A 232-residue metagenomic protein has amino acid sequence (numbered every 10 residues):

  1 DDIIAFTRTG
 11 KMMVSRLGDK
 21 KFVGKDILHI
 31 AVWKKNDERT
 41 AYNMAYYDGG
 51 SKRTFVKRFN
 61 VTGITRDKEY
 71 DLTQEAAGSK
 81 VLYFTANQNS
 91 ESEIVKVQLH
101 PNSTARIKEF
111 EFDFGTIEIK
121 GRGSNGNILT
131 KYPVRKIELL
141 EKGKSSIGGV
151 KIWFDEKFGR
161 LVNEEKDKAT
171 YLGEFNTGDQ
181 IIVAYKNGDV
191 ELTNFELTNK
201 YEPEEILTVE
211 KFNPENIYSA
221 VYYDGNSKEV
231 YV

Functional and structural regions predicted by a protein language model:
D1-V232: C-terminal interaction appendages of subunits in large macromolecular complexes
